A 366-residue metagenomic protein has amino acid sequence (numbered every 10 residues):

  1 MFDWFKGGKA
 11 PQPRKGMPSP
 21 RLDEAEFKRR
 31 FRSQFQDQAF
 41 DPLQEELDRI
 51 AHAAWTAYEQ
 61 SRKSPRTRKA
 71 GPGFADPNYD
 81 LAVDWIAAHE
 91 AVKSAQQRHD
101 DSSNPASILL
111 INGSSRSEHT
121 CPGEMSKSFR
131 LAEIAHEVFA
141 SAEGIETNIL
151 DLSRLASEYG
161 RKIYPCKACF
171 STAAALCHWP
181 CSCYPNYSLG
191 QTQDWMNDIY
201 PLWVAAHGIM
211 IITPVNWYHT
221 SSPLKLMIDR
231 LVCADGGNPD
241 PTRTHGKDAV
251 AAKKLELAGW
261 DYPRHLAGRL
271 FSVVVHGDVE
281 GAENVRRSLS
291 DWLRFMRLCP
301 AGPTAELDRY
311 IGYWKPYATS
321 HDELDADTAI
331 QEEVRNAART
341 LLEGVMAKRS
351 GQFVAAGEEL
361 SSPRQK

Functional and structural regions predicted by a protein language model:
F2-A106, F129, E280-E283, R287-K366: Glycine-rich phosphate/pyrophosphate-binding loop and the adjoining helix
A106-M125: Short glycine-rich His-centered loop
S126-A140: Short catalytic helix/loop segments, enriched in acidic residues and glycine and frequently bearing histidine
S153-C183: Charged, often glycine-rich, active-site loop that binds/positions anionic groups
C177-C183, H219-L226: Glycine/threonine-rich flexible loop motifs
A206-H207: An anion/phosphate-binding loop that grips the pyrophosphate of nucleotide cofactors and donors
P223-N238: A short, gly/pro- and small-residue-rich
G236-H265: Short mixed-charge
